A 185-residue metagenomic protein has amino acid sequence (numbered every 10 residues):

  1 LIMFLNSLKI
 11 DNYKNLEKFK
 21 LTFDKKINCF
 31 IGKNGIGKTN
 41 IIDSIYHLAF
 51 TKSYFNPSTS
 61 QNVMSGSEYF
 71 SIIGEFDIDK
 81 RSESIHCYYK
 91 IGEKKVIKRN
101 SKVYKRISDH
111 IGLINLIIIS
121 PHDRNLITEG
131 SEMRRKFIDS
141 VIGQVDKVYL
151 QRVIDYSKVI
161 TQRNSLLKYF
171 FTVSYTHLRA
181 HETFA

Functional and structural regions predicted by a protein language model:
L1-I2, T183: N-terminal amphipathic/basic-hydrophobic helices that include classical n-h-c signal peptides and signal-anchor
I2-H47: Pre-Walker A-like glycine/lysine-rich segment at the N-terminus of P-loop NTPase domains
K20, Q61, F184: Conserved beta-strand positions that form and line the central face of beta-propeller blades
K26, S44, E68, L113-N115 (+1 more regions): ABC transporter nucleotide-binding domains
A49-M133, I142-V145, Y149: Nucleotide-state sensing region of NTPase/ATPase domains
D79-R81, T172-Y175: Short, glycine- and charge-enriched coil/turn segments that flank and shape catalytic ligand pockets
N125-L126, M133-V173: Long, charged N-terminal accessory/stalk domains
H177-A185: Single conserved hydrophobic/aromatic residue that forms the stacking wall/gate of nucleotide- or nucleobase-binding
